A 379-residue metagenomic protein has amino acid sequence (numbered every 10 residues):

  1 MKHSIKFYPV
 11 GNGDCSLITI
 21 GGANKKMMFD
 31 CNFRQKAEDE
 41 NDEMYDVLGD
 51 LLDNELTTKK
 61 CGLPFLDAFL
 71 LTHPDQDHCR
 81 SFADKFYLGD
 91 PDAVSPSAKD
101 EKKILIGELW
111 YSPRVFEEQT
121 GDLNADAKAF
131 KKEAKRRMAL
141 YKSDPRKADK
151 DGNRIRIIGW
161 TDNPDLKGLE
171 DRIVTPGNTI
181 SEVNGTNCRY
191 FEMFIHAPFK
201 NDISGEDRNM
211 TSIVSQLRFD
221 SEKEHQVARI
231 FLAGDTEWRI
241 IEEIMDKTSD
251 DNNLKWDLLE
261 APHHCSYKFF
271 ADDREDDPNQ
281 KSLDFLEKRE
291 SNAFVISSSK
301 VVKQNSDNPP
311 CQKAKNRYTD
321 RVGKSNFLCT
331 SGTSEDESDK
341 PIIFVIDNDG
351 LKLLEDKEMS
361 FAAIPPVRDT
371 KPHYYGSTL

Functional and structural regions predicted by a protein language model:
M1-P64, T211-T236: Conserved beta-strand hairpin/beta-sheet module of binuclear metal-dependent hydrolase folds, prominently
M1-S4, C61-A68, C79-F231, T236 (+1 more regions): Flexible, acidic/histidine-containing loops and adjacent segments that form or flank the divalent-metal
D14, K25, K36, D77-H78 (+6 more regions): Flexible loop/turn segments at secondary-structure boundaries
S16-I18, F29-D30, E38-N41, R80-A83 (+3 more regions): Short, solvent-exposed loop/turn and secondary-structure capping segments
M27, A37-L109, D250-K268, V295: Active-site metal-binding motif and surrounding structural segment of the metallo-beta-lactamase
D30-R34, P74, R114, P198-K200 (+3 more regions): Active-site metal-binding loops of divalent metal-dependent hydrolases
Q35-Y45, Q119-K131, K268-P278, K303-P310: Short, flexible/disordered intra-domain loops and linkers
R239-S334: Long, structured stretches of catalytic cores involved in phosphate-ester chemistry, encompassing
